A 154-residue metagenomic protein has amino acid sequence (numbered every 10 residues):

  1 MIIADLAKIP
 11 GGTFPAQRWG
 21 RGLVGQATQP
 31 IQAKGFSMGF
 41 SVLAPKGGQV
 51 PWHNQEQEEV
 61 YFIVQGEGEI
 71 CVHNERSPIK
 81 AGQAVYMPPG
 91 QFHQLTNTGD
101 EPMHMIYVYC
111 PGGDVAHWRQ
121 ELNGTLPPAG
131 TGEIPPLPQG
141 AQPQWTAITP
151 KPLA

Functional and structural regions predicted by a protein language model:
M1-F36, P51, H117-A154: A short, N-terminal "cap"/entry segment at the start of jelly-roll beta-barrel domains of the cupin/DSBH fold
W19, E56-Q57, E75, Q91-F92 (+2 more regions): A generic "binding-loop/recognition-motif" signal
G35, F40-P45, N54-I70, V108-P111: Short, conserved beta-strand element in jelly-roll/cupin
G47, V60, E67-E69, R76 (+2 more regions): Structural motif
V50-W52, I70-C71, M87, H93-G99 (+1 more regions): Short beta-strand His + acidic residue motifs that chelate non-heme Fe in jelly-roll/DSBH and cupin folds
G66, G82, M105: Short hydrophobic/aromatic patches on the structural cores and recognition surfaces of FHA
N74-P89: Short acidic-glycine-tyrosine-enriched beta hairpin
